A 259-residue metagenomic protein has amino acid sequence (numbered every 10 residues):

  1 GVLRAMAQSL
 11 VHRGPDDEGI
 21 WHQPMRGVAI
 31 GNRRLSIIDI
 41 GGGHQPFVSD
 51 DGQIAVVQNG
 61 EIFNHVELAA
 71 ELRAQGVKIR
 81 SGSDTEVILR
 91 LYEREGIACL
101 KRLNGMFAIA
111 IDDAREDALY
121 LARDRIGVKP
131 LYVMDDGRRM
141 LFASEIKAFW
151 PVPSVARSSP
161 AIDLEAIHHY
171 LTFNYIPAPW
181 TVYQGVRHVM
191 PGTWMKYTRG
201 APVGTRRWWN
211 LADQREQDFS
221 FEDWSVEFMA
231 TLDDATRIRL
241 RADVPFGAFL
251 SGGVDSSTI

Functional and structural regions predicted by a protein language model:
G1-I259: Cysteine-centered catalytic environments shared across enzyme families
